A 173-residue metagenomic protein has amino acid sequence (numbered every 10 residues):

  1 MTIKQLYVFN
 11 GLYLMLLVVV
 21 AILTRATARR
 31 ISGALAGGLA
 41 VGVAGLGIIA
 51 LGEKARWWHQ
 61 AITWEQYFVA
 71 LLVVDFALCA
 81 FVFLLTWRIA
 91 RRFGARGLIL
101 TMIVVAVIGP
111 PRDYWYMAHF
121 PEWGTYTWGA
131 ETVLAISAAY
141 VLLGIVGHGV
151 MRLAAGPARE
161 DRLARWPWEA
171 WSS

Functional and structural regions predicted by a protein language model:
M1-S173: Aromatic-rich, lipid-facing transmembrane alpha helices and their immediate juxtamembrane interface loops in integral
